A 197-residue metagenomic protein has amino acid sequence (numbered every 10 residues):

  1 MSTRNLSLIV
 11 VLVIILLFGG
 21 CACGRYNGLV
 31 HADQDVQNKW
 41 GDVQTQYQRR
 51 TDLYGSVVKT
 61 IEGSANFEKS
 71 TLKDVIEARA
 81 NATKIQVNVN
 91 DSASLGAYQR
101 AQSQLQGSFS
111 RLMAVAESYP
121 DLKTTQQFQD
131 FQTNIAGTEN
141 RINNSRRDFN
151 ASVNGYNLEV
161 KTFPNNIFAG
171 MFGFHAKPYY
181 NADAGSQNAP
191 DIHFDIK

Functional and structural regions predicted by a protein language model:
M1-K197: A helix-centric hydrophobic-segment signal that preferentially recognizes long, alpha-helical stretches used
